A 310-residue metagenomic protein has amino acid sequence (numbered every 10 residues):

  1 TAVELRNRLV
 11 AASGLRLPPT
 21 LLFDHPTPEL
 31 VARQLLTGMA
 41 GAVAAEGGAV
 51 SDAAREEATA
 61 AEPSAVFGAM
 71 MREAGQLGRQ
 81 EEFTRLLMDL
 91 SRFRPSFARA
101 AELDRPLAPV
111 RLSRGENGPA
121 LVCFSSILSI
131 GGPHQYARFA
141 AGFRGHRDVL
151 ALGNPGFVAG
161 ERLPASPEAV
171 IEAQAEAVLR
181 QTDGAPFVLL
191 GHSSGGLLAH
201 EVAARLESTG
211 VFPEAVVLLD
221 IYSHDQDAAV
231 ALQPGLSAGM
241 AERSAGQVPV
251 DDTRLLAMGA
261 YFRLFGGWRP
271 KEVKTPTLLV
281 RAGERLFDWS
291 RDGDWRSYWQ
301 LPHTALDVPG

Functional and structural regions predicted by a protein language model:
T1-P26, M39-G47: Phosphopantetheinylated carrier protein domains
T37-A40, G145: Residue-level marker of structural boundaries
D52-G310: A hydrolase-biased, glycine/serine/histidine/acidic-enriched motif that marks catalytic-domain neighborhoods in diverse
